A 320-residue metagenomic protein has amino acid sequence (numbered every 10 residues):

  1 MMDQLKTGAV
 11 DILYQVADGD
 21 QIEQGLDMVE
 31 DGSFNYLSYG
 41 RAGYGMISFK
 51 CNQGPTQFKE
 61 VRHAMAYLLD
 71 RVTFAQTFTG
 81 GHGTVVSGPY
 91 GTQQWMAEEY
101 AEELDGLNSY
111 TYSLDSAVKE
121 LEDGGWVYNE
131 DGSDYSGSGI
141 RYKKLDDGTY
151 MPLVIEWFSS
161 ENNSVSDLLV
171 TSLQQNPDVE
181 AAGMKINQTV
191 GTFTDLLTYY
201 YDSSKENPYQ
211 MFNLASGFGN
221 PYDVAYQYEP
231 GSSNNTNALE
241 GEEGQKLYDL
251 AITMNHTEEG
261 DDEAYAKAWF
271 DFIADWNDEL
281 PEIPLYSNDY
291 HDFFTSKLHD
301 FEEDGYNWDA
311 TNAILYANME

Functional and structural regions predicted by a protein language model:
M1-Q53, A64, V72, Q76-T77 (+2 more regions): Extracellular/periplasmic solute-recognition and catalytic clefts
L5, N176-S233: Periplasmic binding protein-like
K6, V10, E30, G54 (+9 more regions): Sec-exported extracytoplasmic/periplasmic mature domains
Q15-A17, Y39-R41, K50-N52, T77-G81 (+5 more regions): Active-site-proximal beta-strand/loop segments in catalytic clefts of secreted hydrolases
G25-A42, S48-F58, W95-S116, N129-P152 (+3 more regions): Short, solvent-exposed loop/beta-turn-alpha elements that line the ligand-binding surface or hinge of extracytoplasmic
Q57-Q175: Append "and occasionally in soluble cytosolic enzymes with long acidic Gly/Pro-rich linkers
E120, E243-K246, L250, A264 (+2 more regions): Amphipathic coiled-coil alpha-helices
